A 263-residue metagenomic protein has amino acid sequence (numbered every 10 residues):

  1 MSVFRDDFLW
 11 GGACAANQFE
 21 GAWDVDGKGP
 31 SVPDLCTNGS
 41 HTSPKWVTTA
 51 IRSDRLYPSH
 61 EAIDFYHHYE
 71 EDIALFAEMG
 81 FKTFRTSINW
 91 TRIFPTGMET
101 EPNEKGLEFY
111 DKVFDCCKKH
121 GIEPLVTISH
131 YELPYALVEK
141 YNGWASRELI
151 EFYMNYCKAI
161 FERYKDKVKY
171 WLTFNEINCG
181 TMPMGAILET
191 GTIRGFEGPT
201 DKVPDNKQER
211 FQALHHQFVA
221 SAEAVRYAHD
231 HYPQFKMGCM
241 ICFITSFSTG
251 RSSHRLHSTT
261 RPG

Functional and structural regions predicted by a protein language model:
M1-I73, A77-K82, I93-G263: Non-catalytic scaffold segments within catalytic domains of secreted glycoside hydrolases
